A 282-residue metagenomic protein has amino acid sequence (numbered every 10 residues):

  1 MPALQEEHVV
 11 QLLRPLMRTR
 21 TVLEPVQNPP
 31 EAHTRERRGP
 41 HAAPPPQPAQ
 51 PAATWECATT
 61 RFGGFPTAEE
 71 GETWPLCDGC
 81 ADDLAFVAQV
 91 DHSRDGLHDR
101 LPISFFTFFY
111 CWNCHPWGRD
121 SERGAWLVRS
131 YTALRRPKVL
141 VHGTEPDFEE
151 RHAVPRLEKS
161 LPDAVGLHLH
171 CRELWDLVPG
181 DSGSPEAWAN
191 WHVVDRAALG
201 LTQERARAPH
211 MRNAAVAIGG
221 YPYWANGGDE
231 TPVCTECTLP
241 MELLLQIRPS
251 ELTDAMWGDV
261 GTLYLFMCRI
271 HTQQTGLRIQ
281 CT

Functional and structural regions predicted by a protein language model:
M1-T282: Preference for intrinsically disordered or flexible, low-complexity segments and adjacent hinge/connector residues
